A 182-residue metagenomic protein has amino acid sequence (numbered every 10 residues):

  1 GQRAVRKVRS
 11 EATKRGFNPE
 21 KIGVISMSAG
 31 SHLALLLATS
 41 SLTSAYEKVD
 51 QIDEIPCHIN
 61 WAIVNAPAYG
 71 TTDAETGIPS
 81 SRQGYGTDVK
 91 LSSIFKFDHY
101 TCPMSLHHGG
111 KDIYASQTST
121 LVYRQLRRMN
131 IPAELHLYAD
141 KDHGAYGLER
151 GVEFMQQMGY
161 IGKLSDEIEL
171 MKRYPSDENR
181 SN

Functional and structural regions predicted by a protein language model:
R3, K7, H32, L36 (+5 more regions): Extracytoplasmic/secreted proteins, especially bacterial periplasmic and envelope-associated proteins
R3-V89, F95: Primarily recognizes the serine-hydrolase "nucleophile elbow" in alpha/beta-hydrolase and SGNH/GDSL folds
A4-K7, E11-K14, S40, N65 (+3 more regions): Structured segments of extracytoplasmic/periplasmic soluble domains in secreted or envelope-associated proteins
I22, M104, A133: Hydrophobic anchor at the start of a short beta-strand that flanks the dinucleotide cofactor-binding loop
S28, G110-K111, A139: Residue-level signal for short, function-critical loop segments
T71, K111-A115: Acidic catalytic loop of the alpha/beta-hydrolase fold
Y100, L106-H108: Short beta-strand/loop motif that positions the catalytic acidic residue of the alpha/beta-hydrolase fold
S116-N182: C-terminal catalytic histidine-bearing segment of alpha/beta-hydrolase fold enzymes
